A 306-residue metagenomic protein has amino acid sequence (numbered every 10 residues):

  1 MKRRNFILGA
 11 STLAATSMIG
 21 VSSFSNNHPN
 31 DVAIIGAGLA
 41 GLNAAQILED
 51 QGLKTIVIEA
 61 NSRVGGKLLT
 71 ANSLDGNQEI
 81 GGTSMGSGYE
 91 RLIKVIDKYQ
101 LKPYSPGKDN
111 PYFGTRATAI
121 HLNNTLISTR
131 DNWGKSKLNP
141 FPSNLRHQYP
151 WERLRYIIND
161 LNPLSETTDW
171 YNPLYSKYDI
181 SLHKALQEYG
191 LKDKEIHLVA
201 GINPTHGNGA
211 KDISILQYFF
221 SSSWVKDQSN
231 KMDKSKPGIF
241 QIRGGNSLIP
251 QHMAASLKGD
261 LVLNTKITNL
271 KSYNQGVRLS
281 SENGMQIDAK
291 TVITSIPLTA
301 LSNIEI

Functional and structural regions predicted by a protein language model:
R4: Residues within the helices of the helix-turn-helix
I7-I306: FAD-dinucleotide binding site
